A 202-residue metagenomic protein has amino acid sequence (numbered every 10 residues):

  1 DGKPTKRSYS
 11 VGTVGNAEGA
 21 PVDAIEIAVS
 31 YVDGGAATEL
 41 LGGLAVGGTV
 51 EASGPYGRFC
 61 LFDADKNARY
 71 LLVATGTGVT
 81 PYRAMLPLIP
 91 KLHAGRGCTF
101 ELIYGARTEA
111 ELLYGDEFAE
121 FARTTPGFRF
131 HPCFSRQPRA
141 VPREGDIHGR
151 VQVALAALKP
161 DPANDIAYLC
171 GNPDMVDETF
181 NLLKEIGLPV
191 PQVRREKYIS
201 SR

Functional and structural regions predicted by a protein language model:
D1-V46, S135: Ferredoxin-reductase
P55-D65: A short, basic/flexible loop-to-alpha-helix module at the beginning of a structural domain
R69-V73, Y168: Conserved beta-strand elements of the Class I
T75-T80: Ser/Thr-glycine-rich phosphate-binding loops at phosphate-binding pockets of nucleotides, nucleotide cofactors
P81-H93: Histidine-anchored nucleotide/phosphate-binding helix
T99-R202: Reductase modules of NAD(P)H-dependent flavoproteins
